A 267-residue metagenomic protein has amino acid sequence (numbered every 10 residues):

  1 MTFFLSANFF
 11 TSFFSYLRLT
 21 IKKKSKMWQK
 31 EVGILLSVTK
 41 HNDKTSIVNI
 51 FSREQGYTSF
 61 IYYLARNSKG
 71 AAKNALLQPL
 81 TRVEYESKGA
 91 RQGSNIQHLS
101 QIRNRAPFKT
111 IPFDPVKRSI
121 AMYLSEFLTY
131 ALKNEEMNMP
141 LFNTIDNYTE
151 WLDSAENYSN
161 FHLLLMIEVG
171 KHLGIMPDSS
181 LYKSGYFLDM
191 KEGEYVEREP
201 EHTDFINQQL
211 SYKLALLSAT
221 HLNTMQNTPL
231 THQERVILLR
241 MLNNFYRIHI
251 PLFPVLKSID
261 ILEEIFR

Functional and structural regions predicted by a protein language model:
F4-L5, F9-F10, F14-L17: Short hydrophobic targeting helices and cationic amphipathic motifs that mediate membrane/organellar targeting
I21-S46, F51-R267: Non-catalytic alpha-helical scaffolds and adjoining flexible linkers that form interface surfaces for assembly
